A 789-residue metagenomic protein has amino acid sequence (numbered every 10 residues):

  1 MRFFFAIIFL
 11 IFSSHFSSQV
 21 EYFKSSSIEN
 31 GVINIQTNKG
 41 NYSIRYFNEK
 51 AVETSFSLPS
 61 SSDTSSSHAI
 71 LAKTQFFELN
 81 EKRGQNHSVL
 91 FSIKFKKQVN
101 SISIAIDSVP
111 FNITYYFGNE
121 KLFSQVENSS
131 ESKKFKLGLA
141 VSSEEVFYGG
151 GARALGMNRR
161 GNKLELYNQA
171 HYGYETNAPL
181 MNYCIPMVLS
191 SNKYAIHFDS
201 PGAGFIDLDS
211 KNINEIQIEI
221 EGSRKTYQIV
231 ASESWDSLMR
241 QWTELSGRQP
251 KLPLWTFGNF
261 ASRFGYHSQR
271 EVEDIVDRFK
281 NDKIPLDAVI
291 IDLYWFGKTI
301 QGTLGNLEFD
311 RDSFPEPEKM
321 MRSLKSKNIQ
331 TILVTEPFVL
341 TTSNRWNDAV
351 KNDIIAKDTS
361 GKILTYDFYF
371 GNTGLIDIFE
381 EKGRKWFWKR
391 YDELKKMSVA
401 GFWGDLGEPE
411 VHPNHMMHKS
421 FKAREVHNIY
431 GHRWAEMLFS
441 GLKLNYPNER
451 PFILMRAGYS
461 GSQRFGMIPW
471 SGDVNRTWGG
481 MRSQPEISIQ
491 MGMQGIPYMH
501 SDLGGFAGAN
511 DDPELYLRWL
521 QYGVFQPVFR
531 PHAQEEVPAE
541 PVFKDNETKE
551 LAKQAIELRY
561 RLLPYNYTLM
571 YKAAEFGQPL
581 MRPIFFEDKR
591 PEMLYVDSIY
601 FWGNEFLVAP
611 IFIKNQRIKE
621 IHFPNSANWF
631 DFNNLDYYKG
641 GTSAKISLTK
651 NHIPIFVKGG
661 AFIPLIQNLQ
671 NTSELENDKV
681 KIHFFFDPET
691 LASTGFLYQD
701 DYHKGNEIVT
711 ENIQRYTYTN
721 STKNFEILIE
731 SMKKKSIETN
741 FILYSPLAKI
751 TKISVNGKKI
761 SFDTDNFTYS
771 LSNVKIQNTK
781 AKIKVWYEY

Functional and structural regions predicted by a protein language model:
F3-S13: Sec-dependent N-terminal signal peptides
F4, G641, S647, G660 (+3 more regions): Residue-level detector of intrinsically disordered/flexible regions characterized by low predicted structural confidence
F9-I11, F147, K553, K780: A general, composition-driven signal for non-globular sequence regions
F16-S246, L254-W255, F264, Q269-D277 (+9 more regions): N-terminal accessory segment at the very beginning of proteins
F123-I653, V657-K658: Catalytic-domain carbohydrate-binding cleft regions of carbohydrate-active enzymes
I621, A644-I646, I760, Y769-V774: Generic detection of short hydrophobic beta-strand segments and adjacent strand-loop junctions
